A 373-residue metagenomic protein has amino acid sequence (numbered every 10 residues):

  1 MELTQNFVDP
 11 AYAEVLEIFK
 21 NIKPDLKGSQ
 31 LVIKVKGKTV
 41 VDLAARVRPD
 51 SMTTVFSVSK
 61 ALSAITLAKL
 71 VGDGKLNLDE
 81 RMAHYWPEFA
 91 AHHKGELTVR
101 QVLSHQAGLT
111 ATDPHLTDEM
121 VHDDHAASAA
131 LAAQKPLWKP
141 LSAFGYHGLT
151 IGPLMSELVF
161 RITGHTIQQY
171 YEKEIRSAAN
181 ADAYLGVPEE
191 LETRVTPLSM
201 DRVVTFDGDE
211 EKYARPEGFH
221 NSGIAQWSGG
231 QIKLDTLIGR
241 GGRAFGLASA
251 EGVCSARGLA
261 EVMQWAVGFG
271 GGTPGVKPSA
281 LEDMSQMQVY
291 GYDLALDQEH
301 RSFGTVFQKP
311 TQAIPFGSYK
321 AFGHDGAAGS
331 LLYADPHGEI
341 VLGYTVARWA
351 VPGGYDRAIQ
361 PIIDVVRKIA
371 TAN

Functional and structural regions predicted by a protein language model:
A13-F19, G37, T54-E80, L154-F160 (+2 more regions): Active-site SXXK
L16-P49, L78, D118-M120, L331-D335 (+2 more regions): A short, well-structured edge-of-sheet supersecondary motif
I22-V32, R46-V102, K139-L149, L247: Short active-site loop at a secondary-structure junction that contains or immediately precedes the catalytic residue(s)
P49, S57-V58, G72-P114, A133 (+3 more regions): Active-site helix/loop module of the DD-peptidase/beta-lactamase fold, centered on the serine-lysine SxxK catalytic
P49-M52, A111-R194, I238-C254: Catalytic-site signature segments of enzymes, centered on catalytic residues
H105, I151-L158, G246, A250-G272 (+1 more regions): Active-site-proximal alpha-helical segments within enzyme catalytic domains
L198-A256, S285-G338: Active-site Gly/Thr loop motif
L247, G268-G271, S285-D293, P352-N373: Short, gly/Ser/Thr-rich active-site loops of penicillin-recognizing serine hydrolases
